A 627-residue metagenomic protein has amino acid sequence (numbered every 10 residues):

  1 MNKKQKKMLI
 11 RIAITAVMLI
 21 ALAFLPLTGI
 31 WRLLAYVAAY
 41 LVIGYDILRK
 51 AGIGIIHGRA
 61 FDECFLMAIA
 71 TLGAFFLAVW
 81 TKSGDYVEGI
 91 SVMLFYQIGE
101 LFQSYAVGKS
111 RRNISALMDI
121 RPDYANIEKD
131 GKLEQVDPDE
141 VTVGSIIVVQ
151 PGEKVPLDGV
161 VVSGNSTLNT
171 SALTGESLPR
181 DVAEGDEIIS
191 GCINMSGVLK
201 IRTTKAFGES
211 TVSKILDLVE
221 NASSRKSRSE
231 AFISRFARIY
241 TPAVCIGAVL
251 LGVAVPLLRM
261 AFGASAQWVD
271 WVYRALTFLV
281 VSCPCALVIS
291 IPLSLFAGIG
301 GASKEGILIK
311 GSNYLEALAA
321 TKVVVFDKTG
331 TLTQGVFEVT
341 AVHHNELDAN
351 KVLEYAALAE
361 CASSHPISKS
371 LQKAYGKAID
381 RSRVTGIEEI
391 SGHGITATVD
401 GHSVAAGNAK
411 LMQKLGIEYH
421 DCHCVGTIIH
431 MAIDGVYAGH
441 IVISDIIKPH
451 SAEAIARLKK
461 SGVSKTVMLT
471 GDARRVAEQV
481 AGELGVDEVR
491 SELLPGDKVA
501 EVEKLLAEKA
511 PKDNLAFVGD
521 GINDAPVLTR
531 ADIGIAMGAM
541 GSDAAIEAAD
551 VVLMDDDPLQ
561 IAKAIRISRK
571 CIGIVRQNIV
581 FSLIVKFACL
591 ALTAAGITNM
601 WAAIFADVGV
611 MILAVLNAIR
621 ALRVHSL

Functional and structural regions predicted by a protein language model:
M1-I14, L34, L48-F76, L216-L250 (+5 more regions): Soluble-to-membrane junctions at the N-terminal ends of transmembrane alpha-helices in multi-pass ion-transporting
N2-Y124, K226, R235, P242 (+1 more regions): Transmembrane helix-loop-helix hairpins at the membrane interface
G29-V37, A60-L66, T81-V92, F232 (+4 more regions): Membrane-water interface of transmembrane alpha-helices in multipass transporters/channels
I56-H57, E63-T71, L173, Y273 (+3 more regions): Conserved catalytic phosphorylation-site environment of P-type ATPases
F65-L66, M93-P151, A172, V182 (+6 more regions): Juxtamembrane coupling segments of multi-pass membrane pumps/enzymes
A116-E209, N313-A356, T398-V399: Conserved cytosolic catalytic loops of P-type ATPases
V339-K465, R474, E483-V502: P-type ATPase nucleotide-binding
V399-G401, T427, I433-Q577, V585: Conserved ATP-binding TGD loop and adjacent catalytic N/P-domain core of P-type ATPases
